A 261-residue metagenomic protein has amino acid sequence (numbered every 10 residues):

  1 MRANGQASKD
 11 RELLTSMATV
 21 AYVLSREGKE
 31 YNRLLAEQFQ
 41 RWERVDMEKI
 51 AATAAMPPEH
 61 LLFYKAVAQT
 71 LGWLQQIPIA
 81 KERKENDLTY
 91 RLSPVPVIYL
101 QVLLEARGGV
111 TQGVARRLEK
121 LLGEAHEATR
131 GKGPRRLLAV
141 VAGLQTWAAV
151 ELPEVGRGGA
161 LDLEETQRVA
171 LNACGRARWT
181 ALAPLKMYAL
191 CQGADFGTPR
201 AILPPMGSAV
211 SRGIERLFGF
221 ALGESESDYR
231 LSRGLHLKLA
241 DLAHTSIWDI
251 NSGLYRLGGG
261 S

Functional and structural regions predicted by a protein language model:
M1-S261: HhH-family (HhH-GPD) DNA N-glycosylase catalytic core used in base-excision repair
